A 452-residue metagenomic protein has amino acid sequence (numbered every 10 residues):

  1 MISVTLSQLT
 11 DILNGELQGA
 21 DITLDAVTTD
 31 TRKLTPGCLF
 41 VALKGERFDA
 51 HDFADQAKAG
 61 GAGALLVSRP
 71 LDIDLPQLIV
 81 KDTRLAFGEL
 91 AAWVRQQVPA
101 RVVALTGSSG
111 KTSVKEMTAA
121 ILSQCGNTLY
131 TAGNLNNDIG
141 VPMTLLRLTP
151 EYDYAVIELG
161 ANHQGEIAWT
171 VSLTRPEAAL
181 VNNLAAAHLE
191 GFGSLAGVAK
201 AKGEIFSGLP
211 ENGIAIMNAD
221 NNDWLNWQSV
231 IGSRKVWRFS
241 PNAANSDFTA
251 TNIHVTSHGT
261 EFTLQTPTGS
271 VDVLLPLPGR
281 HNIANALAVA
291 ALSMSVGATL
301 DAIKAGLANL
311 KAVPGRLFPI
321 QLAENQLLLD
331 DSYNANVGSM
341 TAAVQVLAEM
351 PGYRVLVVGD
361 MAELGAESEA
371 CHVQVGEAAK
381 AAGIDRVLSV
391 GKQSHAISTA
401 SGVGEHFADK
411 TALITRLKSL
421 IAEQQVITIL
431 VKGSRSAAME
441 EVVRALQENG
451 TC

Functional and structural regions predicted by a protein language model:
M1-E89, W93, P278, A348-P351 (+4 more regions): N-terminal leader/targeting and accessory segments in enzymes
Q8, A86-A219, W224-G232, T415 (+3 more regions): Phosphate-binding loop of NTP-binding sites
L9, C38, A57, L90 (+14 more regions): Residue-level signal for inorganic ion chemistry
R47, V313-G315, S332-H406, C452: Active-site beta-alpha connecting loops in nucleotide-dependent enzymes
V67-D74, A178-L327, G352, E377-R386 (+2 more regions): Acidic, Mg2+-coordinating active-site environments of NTP-dependent enzymes
L105, K111, P314-F318, S436 (+1 more regions): ATP-dependent carboxylate/acyl-activation modules
I427-Q447: Peripheral docking tails and interdomain loops at the edges of cofactor- or intermediate-handling domains
